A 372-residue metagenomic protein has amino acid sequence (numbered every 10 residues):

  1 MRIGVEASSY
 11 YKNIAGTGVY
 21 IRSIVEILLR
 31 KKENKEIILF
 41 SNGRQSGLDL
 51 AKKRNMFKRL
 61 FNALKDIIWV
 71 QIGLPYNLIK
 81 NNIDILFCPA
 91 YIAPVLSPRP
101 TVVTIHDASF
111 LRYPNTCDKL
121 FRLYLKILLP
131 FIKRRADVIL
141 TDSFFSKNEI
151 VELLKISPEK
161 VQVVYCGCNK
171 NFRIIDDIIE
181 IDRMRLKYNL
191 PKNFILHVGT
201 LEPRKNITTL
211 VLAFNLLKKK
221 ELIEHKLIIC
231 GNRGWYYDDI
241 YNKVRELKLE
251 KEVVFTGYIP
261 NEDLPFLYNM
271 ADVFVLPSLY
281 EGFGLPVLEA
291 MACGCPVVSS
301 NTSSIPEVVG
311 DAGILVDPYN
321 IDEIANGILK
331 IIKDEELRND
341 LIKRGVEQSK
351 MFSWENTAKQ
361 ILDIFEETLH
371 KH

Functional and structural regions predicted by a protein language model:
M1-H372: Carbohydrate transferase catalytic cores enriched for Leloir-type hexosyltransferases
